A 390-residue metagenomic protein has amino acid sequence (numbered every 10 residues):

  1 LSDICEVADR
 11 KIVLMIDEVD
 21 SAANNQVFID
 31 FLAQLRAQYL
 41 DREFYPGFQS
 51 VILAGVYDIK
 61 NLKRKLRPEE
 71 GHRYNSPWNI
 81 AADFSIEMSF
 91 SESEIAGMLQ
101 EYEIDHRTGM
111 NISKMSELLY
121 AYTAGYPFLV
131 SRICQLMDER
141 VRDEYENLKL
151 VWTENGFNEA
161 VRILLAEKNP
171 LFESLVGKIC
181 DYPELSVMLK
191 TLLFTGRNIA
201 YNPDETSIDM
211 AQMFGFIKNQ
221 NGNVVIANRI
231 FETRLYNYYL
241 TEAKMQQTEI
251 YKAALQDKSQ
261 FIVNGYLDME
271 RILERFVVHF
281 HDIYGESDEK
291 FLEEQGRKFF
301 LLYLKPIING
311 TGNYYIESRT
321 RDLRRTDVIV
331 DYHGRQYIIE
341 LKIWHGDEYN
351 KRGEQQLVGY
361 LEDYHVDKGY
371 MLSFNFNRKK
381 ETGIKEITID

Functional and structural regions predicted by a protein language model:
R10, S21-Y122, L136, R140 (+1 more regions): The catalytic "switch" region of P-loop NTPases
D17-V19: Walker B catalytic acidic pair
S91-F214, Q220-N221, I250-S259: Winged-helix-like regulatory helical subdomains adjacent to P-loop NTPase cores
N169, F231-N264: Short, amphipathic alpha-helical interaction segments positioned at domain boundaries
I272-Y315: Acidic-basic catalytic patches of nuclease active cores, encompassing PD-(D/E)XK and other metal-cofactor nuclease
F300, V328-V330, G334-H345, Y360: Conserved catalytic cores of phosphodiester-cleaving nucleases, focusing on short active-site segments
Y303-G334: Active-site metal-binding core of divalent-cation-utilizing nuclease and nuclease-like domains
N350-E354, L361-I389: Nucleic-acid nuclease catalytic cores
